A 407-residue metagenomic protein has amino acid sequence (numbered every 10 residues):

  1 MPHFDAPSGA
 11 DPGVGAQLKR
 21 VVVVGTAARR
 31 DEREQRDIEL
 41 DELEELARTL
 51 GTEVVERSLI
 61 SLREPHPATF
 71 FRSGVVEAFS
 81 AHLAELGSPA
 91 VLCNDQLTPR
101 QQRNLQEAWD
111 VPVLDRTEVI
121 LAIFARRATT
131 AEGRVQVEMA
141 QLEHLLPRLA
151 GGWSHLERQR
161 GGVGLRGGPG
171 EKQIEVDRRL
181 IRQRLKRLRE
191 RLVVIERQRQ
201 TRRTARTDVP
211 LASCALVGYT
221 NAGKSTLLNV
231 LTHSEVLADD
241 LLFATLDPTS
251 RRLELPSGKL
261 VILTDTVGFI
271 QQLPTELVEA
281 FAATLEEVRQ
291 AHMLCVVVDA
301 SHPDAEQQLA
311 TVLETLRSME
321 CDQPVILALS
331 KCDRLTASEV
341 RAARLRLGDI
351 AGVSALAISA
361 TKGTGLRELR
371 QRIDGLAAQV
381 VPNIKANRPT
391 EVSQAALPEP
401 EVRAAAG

Functional and structural regions predicted by a protein language model:
M1-A122: N-terminal accessory targeting/assembly segments
P2-D11, D37-D41, E64-A81, D247-P248 (+2 more regions): Switch II of P-loop NTPase G domains
P12-K19, E157-T275, L285, R289: Conserved G1/Walker A P-loop phosphate-binding module
T26-R29, L59-E64, A68, T266 (+5 more regions): G-domain G4 guanine-recognition motif of GTPases
L40-T49, S80-E85, Q96-V111, G258-K259 (+1 more regions): Conserved C-terminal guanine-recognition region of P-loop GTPase G domains, centered on the G4
L43, V91, L142, I181 (+7 more regions): Residue-level signature of catalytic and energy-coupling elements of molecular machines, predominantly ATP/GTP-dependent
D110-V163, D322-Q323, D333-N387: Canonical P-loop GTPase G-domain recognition
G352, A378, N383-G407: Acidic, low-complexity intrinsically disordered tails
